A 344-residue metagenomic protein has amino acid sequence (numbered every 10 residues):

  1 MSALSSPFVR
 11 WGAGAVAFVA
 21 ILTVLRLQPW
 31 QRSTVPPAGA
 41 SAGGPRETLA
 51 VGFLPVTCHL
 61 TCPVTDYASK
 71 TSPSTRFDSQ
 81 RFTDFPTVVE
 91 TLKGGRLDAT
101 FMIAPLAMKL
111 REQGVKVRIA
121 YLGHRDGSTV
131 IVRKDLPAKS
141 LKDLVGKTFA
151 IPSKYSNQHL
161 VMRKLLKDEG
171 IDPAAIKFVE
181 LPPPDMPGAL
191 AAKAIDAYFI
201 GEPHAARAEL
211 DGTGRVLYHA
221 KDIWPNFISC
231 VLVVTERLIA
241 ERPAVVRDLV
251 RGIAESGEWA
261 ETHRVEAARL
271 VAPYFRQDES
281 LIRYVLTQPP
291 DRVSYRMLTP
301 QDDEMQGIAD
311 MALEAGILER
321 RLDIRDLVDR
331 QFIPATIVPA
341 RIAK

Functional and structural regions predicted by a protein language model:
S2-F18: N-terminal Sec-pathway targeting helices
S6-R10, L25-I171, K177-E180, D196-E202 (+2 more regions): Short, glycine-/small- and polar/acidic-enriched structural segments that line small-molecule recognition paths
A17, L22-Q31, K154-A174, R251-Y284 (+3 more regions): Ligand-binding clefts/hinges and TM-proximal coupling segments of bilobed small-molecule sensing domains
V56, F82-P86, F101, P152 (+6 more regions): Soluble non-cytosolic domains of exported or imported proteins
L60-Y67, E90, G94, M108 (+12 more regions): Solvent-exposed, polar/charged alpha-helical surfaces in well-ordered, non-transmembrane soluble domains, broadly
P105-L106, L136, V179, P184-F275: Pocket-lining segment of extracytoplasmic ligand-binding domains
A240-E319: Secondary-structure end/capping motifs
L313-K344: Conserved C-terminal helix/tail region of periplasmic/extracytoplasmic solute-binding proteins
